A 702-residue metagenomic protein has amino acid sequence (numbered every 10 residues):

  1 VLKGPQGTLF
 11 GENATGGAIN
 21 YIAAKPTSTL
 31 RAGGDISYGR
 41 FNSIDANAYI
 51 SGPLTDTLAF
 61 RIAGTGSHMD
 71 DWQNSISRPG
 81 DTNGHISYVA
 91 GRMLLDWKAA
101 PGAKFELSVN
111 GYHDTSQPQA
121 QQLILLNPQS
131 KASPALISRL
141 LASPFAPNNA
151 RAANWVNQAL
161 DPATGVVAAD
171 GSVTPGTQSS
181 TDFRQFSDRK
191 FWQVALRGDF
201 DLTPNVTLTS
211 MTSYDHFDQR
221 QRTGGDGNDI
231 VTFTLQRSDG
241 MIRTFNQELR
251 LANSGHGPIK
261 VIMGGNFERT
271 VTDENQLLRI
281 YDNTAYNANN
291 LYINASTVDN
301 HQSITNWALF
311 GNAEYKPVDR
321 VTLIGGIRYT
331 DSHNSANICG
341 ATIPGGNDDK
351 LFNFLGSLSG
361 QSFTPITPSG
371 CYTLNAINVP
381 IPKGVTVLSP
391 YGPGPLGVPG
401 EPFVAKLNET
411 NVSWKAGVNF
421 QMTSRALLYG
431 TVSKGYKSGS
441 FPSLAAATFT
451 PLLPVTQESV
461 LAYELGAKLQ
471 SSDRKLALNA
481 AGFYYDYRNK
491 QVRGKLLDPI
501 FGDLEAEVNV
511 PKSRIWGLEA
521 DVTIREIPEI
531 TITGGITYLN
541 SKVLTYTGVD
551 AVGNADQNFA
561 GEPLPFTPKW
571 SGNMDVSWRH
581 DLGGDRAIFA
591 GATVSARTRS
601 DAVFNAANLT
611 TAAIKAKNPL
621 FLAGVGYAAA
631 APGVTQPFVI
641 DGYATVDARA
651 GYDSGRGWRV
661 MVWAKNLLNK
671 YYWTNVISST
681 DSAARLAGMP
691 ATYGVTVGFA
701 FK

Functional and structural regions predicted by a protein language model:
T8-G91, G102-A103, K190-V194, N205-L208 (+3 more regions): Outer-membrane beta-barrel translocator/receptor signature
Q73-T82, Q119-S180, G225-L235, L277-D299 (+6 more regions): Solvent-exposed loop segments that connect transmembrane elements
G80, I86-V261, E268-T270, A477-L478: Outer-membrane beta-barrel domain signature, strongest for Gram-negative TonB-dependent receptors and also present
D96-K98, L251-S254, K260, N266-E268 (+1 more regions): Structural signature of Gram-negative outer-membrane beta-barrels, strongest in the C-terminal barrel of TonB-dependent
R197-D201, T207-S213, D218-T223, Q421-K437 (+6 more regions): Membrane-embedded beta-barrel scaffold of Gram-negative outer-membrane proteins
R320-L323, A481-D486, A506-N605: Gram-negative outer-membrane beta-barrel transporters
F566-R656: C-terminal beta-barrel architecture of Gram-negative outer-membrane proteins
V594-K615, Y643, G651-K702: C-terminal beta-signal and adjacent terminal beta-strands/loops of Gram-negative outer-membrane beta-barrel proteins
